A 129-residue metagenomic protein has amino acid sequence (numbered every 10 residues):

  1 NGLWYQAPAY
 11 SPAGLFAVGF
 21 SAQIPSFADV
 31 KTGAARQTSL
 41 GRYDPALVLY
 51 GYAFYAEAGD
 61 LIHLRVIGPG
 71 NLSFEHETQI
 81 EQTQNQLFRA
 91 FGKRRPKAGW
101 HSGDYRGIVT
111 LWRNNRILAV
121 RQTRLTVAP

Functional and structural regions predicted by a protein language model:
N1-D44, A128-P129: Short, compositionally biased P/S/T/A/G/V-rich stretches that sit at domain boundaries
P12-F16, Q84-L87, R121-T123: Generic structural motif recognizing short loop/turn segments at the entrances and edges of beta-strands
Q37-W112: Contiguous segments within soluble domain cores/interaction surfaces
R95, R116-P129: Short beta-strand elements
